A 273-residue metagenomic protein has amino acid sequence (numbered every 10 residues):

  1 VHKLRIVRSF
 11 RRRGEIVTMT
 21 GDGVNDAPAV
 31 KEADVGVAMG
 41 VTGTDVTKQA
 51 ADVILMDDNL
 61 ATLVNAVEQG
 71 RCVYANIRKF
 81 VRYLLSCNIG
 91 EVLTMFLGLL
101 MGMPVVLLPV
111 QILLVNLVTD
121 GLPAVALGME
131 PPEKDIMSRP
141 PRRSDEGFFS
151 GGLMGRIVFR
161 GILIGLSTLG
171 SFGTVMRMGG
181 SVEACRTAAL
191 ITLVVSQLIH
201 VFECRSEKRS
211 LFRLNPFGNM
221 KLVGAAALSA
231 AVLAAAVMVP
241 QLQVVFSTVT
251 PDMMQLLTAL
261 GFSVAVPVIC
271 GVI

Functional and structural regions predicted by a protein language model:
V1-M19, A38-R209: Membrane-embedded transport module
V1-N25, K31-V35, I77, L99-G102 (+2 more regions): Cytosolic catalytic headpiece
A29-K31, K48-Q49: Structural signature of FAD isoalloxazine-binding scaffolds in flavoprotein oxidoreductases
V105, T119, A236-V237, S263-V264: Hydrophobic alpha-helical transmembrane segments of integral membrane proteins, especially lipid-exposed positions
E146, V182, N215-G218, T248-V249: Helix-boundary and loop/linker segments of multi-pass membrane transporters
L153, K208-A230: C-terminal membrane-solvent junction of multi-pass transporters and transport-like membrane proteins
S167-S171, L228-V244: Hydrophobic alpha-helical transmembrane segments in multi-pass integral membrane proteins
A189-K208, A225-A236, A265-C270: Hydrophobic alpha-helical segments of multi-pass membrane transport proteins
